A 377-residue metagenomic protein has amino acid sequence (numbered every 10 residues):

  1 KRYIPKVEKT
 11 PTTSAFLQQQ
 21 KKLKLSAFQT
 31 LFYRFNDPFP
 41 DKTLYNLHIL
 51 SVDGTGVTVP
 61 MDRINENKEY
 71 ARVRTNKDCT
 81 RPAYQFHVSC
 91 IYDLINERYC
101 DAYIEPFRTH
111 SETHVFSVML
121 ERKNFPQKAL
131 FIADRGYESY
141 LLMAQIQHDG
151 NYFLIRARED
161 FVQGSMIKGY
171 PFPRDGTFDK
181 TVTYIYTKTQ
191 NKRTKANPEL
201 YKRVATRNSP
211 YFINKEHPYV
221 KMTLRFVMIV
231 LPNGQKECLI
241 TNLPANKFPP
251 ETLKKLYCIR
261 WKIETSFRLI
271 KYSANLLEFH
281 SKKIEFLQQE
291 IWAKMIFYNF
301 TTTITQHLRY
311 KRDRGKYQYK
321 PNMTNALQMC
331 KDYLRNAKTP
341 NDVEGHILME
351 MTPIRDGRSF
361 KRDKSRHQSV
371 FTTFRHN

Functional and structural regions predicted by a protein language model:
K1, A15-F16, Q20-L23, A27-L31 (+4 more regions): Single, function-defining residue in the core of a domain
K1-E8: DNA-recognition alpha helix
F32, N36-D37: Glycine/small-residue-rich loop that forms an oxyanion/phosphate-binding "nest" at active or ligand-binding sites
F39-K42: Alpha-helical solenoid repeats of the armadillo/HEAT superfamily in eukaryotic scaffolding/adaptor proteins
H48-L50: Conserved beta-strand elements of the Class I
E69-A71: Soluble N-terminal domains of membrane-associated systems
V73-N76: Conserved mixed alpha/beta core segments that line enzyme active sites in large multi-domain catalysts
